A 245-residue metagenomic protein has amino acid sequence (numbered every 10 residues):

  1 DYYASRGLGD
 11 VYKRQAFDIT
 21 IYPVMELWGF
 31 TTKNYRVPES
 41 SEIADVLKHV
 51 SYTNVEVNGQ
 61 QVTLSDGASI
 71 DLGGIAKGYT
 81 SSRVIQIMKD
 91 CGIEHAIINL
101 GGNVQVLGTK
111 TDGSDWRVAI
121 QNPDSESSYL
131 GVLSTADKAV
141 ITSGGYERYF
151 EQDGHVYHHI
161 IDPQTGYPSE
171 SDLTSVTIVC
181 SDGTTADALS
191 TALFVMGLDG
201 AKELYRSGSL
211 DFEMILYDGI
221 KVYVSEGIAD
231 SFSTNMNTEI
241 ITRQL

Functional and structural regions predicted by a protein language model:
D1-Y12: Single conserved hydrophobic/aromatic residue that forms the stacking wall/gate of nucleotide- or nucleobase-binding
F17-P23, V57, L64, A96-L100 (+2 more regions): General beta-strand structural signal in soluble alpha/beta enzymes
M25-T63: Secondary-structure boundary elements
W28-R36, S69-I75, S175-V179, L189-T191: Second-shell loop/turn segments in exported
T63-D124, H155: RNase III-family endoribonuclease catalytic core
G102, Y157-Y167, S171-M214: Proteins synthesized as precursors that undergo proteolytic processing into mature forms
K110-V156: Single conserved position on a long alpha-helix in the C-terminal lobe of the eukaryotic protein kinase
I215-L245: Low-complexity, Gly/Ser/Thr/Pro-rich intrinsically disordered linker/tail segments
